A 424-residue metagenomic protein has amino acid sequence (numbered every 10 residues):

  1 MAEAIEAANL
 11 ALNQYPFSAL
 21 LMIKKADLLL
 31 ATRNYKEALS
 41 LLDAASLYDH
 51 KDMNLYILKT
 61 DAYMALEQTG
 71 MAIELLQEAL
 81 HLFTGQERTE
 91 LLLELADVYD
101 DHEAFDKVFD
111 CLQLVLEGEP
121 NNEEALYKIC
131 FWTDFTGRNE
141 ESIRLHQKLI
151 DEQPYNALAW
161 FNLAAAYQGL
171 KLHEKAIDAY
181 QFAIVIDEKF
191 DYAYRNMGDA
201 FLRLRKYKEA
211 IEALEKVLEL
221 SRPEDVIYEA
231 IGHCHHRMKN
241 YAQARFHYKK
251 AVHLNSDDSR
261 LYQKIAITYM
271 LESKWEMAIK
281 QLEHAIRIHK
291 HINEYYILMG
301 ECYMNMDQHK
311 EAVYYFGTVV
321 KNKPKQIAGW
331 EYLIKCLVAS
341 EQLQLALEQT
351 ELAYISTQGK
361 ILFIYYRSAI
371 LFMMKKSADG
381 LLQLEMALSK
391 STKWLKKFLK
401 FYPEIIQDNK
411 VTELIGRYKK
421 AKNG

Functional and structural regions predicted by a protein language model:
L10-N13, D43-L47, H81, L114-E117 (+8 more regions): Conserved structural position within tetratricopeptide repeats
P16, H50, T84-Q86, P120 (+8 more regions): Short coil turns that delineate tetratricopeptide repeat
L20, N54, R88-E90, E124 (+7 more regions): Start-of-helix register in tetratricopeptide repeats
F372, S377-L395, K419-K422: TPR/TPR-like (Sel1-like) alpha-helical repeat modules
